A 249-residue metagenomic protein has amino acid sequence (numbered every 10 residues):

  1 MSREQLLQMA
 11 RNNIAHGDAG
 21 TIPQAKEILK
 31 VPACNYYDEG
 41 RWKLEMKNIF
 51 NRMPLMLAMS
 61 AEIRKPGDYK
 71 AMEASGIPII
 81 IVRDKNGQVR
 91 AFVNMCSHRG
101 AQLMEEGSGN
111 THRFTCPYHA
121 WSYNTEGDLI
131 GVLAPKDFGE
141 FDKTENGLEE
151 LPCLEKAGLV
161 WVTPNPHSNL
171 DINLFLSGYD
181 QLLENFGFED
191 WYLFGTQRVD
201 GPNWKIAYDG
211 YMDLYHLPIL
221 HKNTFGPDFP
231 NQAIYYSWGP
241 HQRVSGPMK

Functional and structural regions predicted by a protein language model:
M1-G107, P152-E155: N-terminal pre-ligand scaffold of iron-sulfur
L7, D38-W42, N146, I172 (+1 more regions): A structural signal for well-ordered alpha-helical scaffolds and beta->alpha junctions
N13-T21, N124-T125, S177-D180: Short, flexible segments with low predicted structural confidence
A33, D38, N51-R52, M59 (+10 more regions): Generic structural "secondary-structure junction" signal
G40-M46, E140, L148-L151, Y179-N185: Intrinsically disordered, low-complexity boundary segments flanking structured domains
E62-P166, L170-S177: Rieske [2Fe-2S] iron-sulfur-binding domain
V82-R83, Q88, L154, L159-K249: C-terminal catalytic domain of Rieske-type non-heme iron oxygenases
